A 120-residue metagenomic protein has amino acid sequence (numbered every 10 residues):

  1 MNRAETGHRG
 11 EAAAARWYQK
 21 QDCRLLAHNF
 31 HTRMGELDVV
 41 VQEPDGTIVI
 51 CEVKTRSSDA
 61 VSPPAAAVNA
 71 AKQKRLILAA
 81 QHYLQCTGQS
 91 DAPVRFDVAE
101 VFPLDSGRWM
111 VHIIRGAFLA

Functional and structural regions predicted by a protein language model:
M1-H28: Acidic-basic catalytic patches of nuclease active cores, encompassing PD-(D/E)XK and other metal-cofactor nuclease
Y18, L76, F96: Residue-level signal for inorganic ion chemistry
K20, D45-T47, P63, S90-A92 (+1 more regions): Positively charged, solvent-exposed patches that mediate nucleic-acid binding
Q21, R33-L37, V94: Short beta-strand or tight-loop elements that sit immediately N-terminal to catalytic metal-binding acidic residues
M34, I48-I50, P93, V111: Structural motif
L37-A60, L76: Conserved catalytic cores of phosphodiester-cleaving nucleases, focusing on short active-site segments
S57-A79, C86: Mg2+/Mn2+-dependent nuclease catalytic core
C86-A120: Domain-level recognition of nuclease-like catalytic cores that cleave nucleotide substrates
